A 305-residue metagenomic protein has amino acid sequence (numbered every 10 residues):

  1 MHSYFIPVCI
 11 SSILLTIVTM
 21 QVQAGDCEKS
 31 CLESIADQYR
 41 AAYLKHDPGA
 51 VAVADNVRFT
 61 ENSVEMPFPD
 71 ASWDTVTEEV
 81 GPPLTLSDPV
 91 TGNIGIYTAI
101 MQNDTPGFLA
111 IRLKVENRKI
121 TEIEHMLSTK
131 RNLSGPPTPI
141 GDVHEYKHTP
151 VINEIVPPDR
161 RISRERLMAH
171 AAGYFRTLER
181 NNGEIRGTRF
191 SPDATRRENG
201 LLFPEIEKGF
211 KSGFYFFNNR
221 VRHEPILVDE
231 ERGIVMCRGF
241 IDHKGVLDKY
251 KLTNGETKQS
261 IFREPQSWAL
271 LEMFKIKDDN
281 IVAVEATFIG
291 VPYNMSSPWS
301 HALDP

Functional and structural regions predicted by a protein language model:
M1-C9: Bacterial N-terminal signal peptides that target proteins for export
V8-I17: Bacterial N-terminal signal peptides
M20-P305: C-terminal and inter-domain tail/linker signature
